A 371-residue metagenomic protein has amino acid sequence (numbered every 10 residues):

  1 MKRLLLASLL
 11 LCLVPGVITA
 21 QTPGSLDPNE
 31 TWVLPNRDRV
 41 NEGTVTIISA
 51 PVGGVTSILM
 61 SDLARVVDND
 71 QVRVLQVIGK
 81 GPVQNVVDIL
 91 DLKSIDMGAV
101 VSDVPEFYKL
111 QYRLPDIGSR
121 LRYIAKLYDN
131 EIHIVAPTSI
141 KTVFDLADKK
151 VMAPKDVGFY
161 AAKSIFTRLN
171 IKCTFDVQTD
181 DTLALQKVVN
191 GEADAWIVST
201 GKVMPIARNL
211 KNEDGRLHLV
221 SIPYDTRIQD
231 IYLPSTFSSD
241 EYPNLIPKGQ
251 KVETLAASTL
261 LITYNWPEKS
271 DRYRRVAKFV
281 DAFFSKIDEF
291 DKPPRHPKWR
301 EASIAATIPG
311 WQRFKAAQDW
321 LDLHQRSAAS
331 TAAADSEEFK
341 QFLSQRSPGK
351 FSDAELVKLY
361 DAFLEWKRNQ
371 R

Functional and structural regions predicted by a protein language model:
M1-L6: Bacterial N-terminal signal peptides that target proteins for export
A7-G16: Bacterial N-terminal signal peptides
S25, W32-V33, R39, N190 (+4 more regions): An extracytoplasmic/periplasmic, membrane-proximal ligand-sensing/linker region
E42-V67, N130-N190: Bilobed "Venus flytrap"/periplasmic-binding protein-like clamshell domains and structurally analogous long
S61-R65, L75-D116, A184-K187, V203-L210: Pocket-flanking alpha-helical
D62-R73, Y112-L114, I124, F159-V177 (+2 more regions): Ligand-binding cleft/hinge of the Venus flytrap
S102-D103, Y112, I171-D271: Pocket-lining segment of extracytoplasmic ligand-binding domains
P154-R168, P234-P309: Ligand-binding clefts/hinges and TM-proximal coupling segments of bilobed small-molecule sensing domains
